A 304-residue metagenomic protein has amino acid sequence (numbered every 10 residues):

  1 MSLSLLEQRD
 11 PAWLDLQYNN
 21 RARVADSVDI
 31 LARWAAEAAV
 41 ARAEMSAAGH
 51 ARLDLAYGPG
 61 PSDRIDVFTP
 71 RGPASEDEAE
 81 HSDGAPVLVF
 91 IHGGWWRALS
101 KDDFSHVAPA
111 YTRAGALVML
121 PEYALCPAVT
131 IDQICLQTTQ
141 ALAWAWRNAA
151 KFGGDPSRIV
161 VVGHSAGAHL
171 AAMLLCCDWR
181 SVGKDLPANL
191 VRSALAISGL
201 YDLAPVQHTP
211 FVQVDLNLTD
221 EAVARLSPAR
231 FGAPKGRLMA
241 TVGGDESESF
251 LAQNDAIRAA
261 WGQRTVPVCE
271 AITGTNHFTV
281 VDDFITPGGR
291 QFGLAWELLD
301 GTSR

Functional and structural regions predicted by a protein language model:
L16-A74, E78-H81: N-terminal cap/lid segment of alpha/beta-hydrolase-fold proteins
D83-G94: Short beta-strand element of the alpha/beta-hydrolase
I91, I197, I272-T275: Alpha/beta-hydrolase
W95, Y123-P127, Y201, N276: Alpha/beta-hydrolase active-site loop signature
L99-A108, A114, M119-R158, T286: Catalytic nucleophile-loop/oxyanion-hole region of alpha/beta-hydrolase and closely related hydrolase-like folds
Q140-H208, V223: Primarily recognizes the serine-hydrolase "nucleophile elbow" in alpha/beta-hydrolase and SGNH/GDSL folds
D185-A188, S193-H208, L218-D255: The feature captures the conserved acid-bearing segment of alpha/beta-hydrolase catalytic domains
L251, D255, G262-R304: C-terminal catalytic histidine-bearing segment of alpha/beta-hydrolase fold enzymes
